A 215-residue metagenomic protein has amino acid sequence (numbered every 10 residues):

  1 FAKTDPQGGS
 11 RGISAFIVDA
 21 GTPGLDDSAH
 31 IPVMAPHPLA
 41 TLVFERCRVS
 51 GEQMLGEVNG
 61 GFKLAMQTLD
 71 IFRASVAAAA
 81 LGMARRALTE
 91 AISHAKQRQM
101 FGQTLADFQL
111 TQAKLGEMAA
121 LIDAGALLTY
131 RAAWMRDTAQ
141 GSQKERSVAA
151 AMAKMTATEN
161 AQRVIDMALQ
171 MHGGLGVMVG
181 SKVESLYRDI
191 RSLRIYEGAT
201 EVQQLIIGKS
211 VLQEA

Functional and structural regions predicted by a protein language model:
F1-D26: A short core secondary-structure module
D5-Q7, G21-P23, P32, V49 (+3 more regions): Short, glycine-/Ser/Thr-/acidic-enriched flexible segments
R11, H37-L39, R188: Short, solvent-exposed loop/turn segments at the edges of secondary structure
G12-S14, A40, G51: A generic secondary-structure signal marking the coil-to-beta-strand transition
V18-R48: Flexible, small-/acidic-enriched active-site or ligand-binding loops
T41-R46, G60-F62, M66-A215: Alpha-helical interface subdomain recognition
Q53-V58: Cytochrome P450 core scaffold surrounding the K-helix E-X-X-R motif and the conserved "meander" helix-loop region
